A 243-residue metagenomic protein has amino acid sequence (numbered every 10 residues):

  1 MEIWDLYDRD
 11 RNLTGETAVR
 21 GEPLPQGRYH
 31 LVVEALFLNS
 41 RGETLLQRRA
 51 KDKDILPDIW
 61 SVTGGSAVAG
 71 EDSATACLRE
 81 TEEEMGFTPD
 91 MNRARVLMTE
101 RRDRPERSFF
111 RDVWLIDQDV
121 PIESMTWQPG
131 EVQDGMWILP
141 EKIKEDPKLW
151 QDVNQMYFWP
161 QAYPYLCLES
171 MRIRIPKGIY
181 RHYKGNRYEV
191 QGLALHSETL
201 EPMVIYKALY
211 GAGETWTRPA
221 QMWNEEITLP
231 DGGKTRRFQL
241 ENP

Functional and structural regions predicted by a protein language model:
M1-E34, S40: Acidic, metal-coordinating catalytic segment for phosphate/diphosphate chemistry, firing primarily on the Nudix
G21, P57, V96-R101, P105-R172 (+1 more regions): Nudix hydrolase/Nudix homology domain
P25-G27, I55-S61, M136-W137, E201 (+2 more regions): A short, polar/proline- and glycine-enriched secondary-structure boundary/capping micro-motif
V32-G64: A glycine-rich, hydrophobic loop/mini-helix early in the fold
L36, L46, V113-L115, G135-W137 (+2 more regions): Conserved hydrophobic/aromatic beta-strand scaffold that supports enzyme active sites
L45-L46, V62-R95: The catalytic Nudix box helix
S170-P243: Mixed-charge, low-complexity intrinsically disordered regions
